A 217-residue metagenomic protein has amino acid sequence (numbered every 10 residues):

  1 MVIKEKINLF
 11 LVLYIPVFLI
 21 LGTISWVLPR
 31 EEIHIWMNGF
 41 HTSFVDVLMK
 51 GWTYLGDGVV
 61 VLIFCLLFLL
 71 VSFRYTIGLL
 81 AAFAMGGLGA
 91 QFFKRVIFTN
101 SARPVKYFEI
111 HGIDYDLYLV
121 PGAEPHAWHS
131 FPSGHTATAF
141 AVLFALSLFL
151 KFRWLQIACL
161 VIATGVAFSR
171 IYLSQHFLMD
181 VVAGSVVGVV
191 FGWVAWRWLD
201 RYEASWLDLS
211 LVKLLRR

Functional and structural regions predicted by a protein language model:
M1-I63, K94-A123, R216: N-terminal transmembrane-helix/juxtamembrane module of multi-pass inner/ER membrane proteins
V2-I3, I113-R217: Membrane-embedded catalytic cores of phosphoryl/pyrophosphoryl-handling enzymes
N8-V12, C65-V96: Interfacial segments of alpha-helical transmembrane regions
I15-L19, L79, F83-L88, V181 (+2 more regions): Alpha-helical transmembrane spans of integral membrane proteins, capturing the lipid-embedded, hydrophobic core of TM
I20-I24, A84-F93, I162-S174: Aromatic-anchored segments of alpha-helical transmembrane domains
W26-P29, V71-S72, I97-N100, K151 (+1 more regions): Short helix-capping/hinge motifs at transmembrane helix termini and TM-loop junctions
T42-V45, F73-T76, K151-I157: Membrane-helix interface segments
T53-F73, H135-F140: Hydrophobic alpha-helical transmembrane segments
